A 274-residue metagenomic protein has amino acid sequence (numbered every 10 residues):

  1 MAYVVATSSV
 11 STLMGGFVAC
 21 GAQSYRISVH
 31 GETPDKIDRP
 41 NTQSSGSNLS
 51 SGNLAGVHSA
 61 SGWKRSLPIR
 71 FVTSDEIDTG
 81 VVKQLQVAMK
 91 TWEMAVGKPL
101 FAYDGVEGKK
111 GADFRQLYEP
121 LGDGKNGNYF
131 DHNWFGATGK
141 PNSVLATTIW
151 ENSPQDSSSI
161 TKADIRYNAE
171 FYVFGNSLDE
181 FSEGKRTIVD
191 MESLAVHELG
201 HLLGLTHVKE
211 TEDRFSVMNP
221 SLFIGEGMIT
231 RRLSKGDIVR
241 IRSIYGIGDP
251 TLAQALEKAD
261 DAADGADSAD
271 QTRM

Functional and structural regions predicted by a protein language model:
A2-G80, A137-S157, P250-A255, D260: Disordered inhibitory propeptide/activation segment of secreted metzincin zinc metalloprotease zymogens, centered on
C20, S153, S157, T161-S177 (+3 more regions): Metalloprotease/metallohydrolase-associated module, dominated by Zn2+-dependent proteases
K36-R39, G46, S51, G124-N126 (+3 more regions): Intrinsically disordered, low-complexity peptide-like regions
K64-V72, G175-G184, M218-S221: Short, conserved helix/loop micro-motifs enriched in His/Cys and acidic residues
D75-K83, R231, K235-I238: Generic detection of long, well-ordered alpha-helical segments
V82-V196, L202, T206: Metzincin-family zinc-dependent endopeptidase catalytic domain
